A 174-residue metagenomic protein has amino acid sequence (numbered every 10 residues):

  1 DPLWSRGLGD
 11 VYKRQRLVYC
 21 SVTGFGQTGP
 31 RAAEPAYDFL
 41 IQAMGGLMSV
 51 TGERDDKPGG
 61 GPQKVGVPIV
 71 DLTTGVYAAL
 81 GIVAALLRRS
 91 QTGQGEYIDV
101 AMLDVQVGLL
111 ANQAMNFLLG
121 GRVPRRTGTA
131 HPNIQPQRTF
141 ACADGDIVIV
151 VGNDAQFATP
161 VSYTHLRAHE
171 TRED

Functional and structural regions predicted by a protein language model:
D1-Y12, H165-D174: Single conserved hydrophobic/aromatic residue that forms the stacking wall/gate of nucleotide- or nucleobase-binding
K13-G52: N-terminal Rossmann-like NAD(P) cofactor-binding subdomain of oxidoreductases, focused on the glycine-rich
G45-G66: The feature captures the short pre-catalytic strand/loop hairpin that immediately precedes and shapes the active-site
P62-T73, G95, T127-H131, Q135-Q137 (+1 more regions): A short glycine-threonine-serine/GTX helix/turn-capping micro-motif
Q63, E96-I98, D104, R167 (+1 more regions): Flexible, acidic loop-helix segments that line cofactor/substrate-binding pockets
G75-G95, G108-L119, V161-Y163: Oxidoreductase and adenylate-handling cofactor-binding alpha/beta cores
Q135-R167, R172: Aromatic-enriched alpha-helical interface/lid elements that frame and gate functional surfaces
